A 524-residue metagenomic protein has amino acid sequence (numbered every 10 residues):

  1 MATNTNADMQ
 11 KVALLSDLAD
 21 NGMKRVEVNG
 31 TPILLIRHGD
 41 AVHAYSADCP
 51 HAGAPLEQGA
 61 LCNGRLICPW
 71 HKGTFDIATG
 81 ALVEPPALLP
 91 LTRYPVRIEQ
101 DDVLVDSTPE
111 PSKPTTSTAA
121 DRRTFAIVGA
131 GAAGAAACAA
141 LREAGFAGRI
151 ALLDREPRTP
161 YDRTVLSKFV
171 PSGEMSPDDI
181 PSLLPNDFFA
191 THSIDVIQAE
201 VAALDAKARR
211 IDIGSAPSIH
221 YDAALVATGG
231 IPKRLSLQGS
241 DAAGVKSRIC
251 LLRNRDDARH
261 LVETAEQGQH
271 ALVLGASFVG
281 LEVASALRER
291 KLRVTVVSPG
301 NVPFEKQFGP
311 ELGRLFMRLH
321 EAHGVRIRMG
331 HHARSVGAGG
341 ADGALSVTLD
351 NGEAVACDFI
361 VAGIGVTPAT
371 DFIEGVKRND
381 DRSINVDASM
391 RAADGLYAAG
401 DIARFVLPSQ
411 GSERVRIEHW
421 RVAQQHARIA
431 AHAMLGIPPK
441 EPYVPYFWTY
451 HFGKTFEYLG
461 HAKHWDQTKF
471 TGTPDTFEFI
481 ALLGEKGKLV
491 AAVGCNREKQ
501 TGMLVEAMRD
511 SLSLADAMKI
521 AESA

Functional and structural regions predicted by a protein language model:
M1-N63, R97-P109: N-terminal pre-ligand scaffold of iron-sulfur
V28-N29, A147, D187, H192-I213 (+2 more regions): A Rossmann-like FAD-binding core segment of flavoenzymes
H51, W70, A227-T228, L274 (+3 more regions): Short, well-ordered coil/turn residues at beta-beta hairpins and beta-strand->alpha-helix junctions within
L56, P69, D76-D102, D106-A126 (+6 more regions): FAD-binding core/adjacent interface of flavoenzyme oxidoreductases
R122-D195, A284-Q307, M503: Beta1-alpha1 glycine-rich phosphate/pyrophosphate-binding loop at the start of Rossmann-like nucleotide-binding domains
R122-F125, A369, I402-Q500: Mid-to-C-terminal Rossmann-like scaffold of FAD/NAD(P)H-dependent oxidoreductases
G129-A133, N254, G275-S277: Glycine-rich Rossmann-fold phosphate-binding loop(s) that bind the pyrophosphate of adenine dinucleotide cofactors
G244-E266, S346-T348, E353-H426: FAD-site-proximal beta/loop scaffold in flavoenzymes
